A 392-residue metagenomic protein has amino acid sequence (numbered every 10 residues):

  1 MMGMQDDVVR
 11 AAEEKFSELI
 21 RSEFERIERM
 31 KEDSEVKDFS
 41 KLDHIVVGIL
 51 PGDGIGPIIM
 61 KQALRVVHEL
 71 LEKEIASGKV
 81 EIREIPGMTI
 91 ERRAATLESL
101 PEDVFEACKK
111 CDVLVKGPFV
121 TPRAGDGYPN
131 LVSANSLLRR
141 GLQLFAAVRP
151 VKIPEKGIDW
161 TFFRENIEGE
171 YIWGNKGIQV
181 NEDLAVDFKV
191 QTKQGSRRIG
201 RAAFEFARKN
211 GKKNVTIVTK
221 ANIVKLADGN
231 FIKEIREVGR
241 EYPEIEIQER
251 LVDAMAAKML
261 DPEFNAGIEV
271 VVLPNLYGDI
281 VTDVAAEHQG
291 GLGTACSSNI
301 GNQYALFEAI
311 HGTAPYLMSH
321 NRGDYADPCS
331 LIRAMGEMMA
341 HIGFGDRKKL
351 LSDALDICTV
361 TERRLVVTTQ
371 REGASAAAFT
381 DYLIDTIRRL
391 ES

Functional and structural regions predicted by a protein language model:
V8-E81: N-terminal phosphate-binding or glycine-rich loops at protein starts, especially the Walker A/P-loop of NTPases
L19, E23-R26, M30-D33, W173-K176 (+5 more regions): Glycine-rich phosphate/pyrophosphate-binding loop and the adjoining helix
G48-L64, L70-L71, V180-A254: Glycine-rich phosphate/diphosphate-binding loop of Rossmann-like nucleotide-binding domains
D53-G56, D112, F163, A203 (+4 more regions): Buried hydrophobic positions in well-ordered alpha/beta secondary-structure cores of metabolic enzymes
A76-P101, A257-M259: N-terminal beta-loop-helix "entrance" segment that forms/cooperates in small-molecule cofactor or anionic ligand
G87-R92, N230-V271, N275-D279: Active-site rim loops that border cofactor/substrate pockets in soluble metabolic enzymes
E91-N181, A185-V186, L276-G278: N-terminal glycine-rich phosphate/adenylate-binding segment common to multiple enzyme folds
L260-E362: Glycine-rich phosphate/nucleotide-binding loop
